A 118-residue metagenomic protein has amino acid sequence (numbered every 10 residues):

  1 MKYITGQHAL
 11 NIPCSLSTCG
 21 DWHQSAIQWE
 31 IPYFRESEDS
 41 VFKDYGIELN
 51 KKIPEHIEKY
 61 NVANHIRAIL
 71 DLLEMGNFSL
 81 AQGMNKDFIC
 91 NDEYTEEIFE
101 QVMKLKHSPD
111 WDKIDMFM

Functional and structural regions predicted by a protein language model:
M1-K52: Short gly/ser-rich loop at a beta-strand->alpha-helix junction or flexible surface loop bordering the NTP-binding
I47-M118: Hydrophobic alpha-helical interaction segments
